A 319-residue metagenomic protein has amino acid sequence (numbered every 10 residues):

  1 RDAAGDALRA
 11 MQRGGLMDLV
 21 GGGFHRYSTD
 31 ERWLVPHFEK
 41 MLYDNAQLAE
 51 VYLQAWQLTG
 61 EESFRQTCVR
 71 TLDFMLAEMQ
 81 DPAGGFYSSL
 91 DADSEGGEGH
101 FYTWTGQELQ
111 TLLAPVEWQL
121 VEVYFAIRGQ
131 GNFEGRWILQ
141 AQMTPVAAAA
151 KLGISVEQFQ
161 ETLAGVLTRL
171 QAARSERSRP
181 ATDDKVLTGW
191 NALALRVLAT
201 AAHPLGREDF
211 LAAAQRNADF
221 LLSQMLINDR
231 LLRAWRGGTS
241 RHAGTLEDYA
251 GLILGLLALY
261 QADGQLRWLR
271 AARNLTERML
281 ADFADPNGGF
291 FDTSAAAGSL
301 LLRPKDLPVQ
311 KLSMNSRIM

Functional and structural regions predicted by a protein language model:
R1-M319: Glycan-recognition and catalytic cores of secretory/periplasmic carbohydrate-active enzymes
